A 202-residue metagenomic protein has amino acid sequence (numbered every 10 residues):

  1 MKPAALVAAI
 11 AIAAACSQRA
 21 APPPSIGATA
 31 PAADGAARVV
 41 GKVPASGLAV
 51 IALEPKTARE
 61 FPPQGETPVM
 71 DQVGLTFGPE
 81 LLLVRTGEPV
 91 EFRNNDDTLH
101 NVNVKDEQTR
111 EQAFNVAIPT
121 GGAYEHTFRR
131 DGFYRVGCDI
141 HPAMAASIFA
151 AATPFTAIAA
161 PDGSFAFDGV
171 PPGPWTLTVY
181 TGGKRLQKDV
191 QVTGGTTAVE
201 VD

Functional and structural regions predicted by a protein language model:
A5-A15: Bacterial N-terminal signal peptides
C16-D202: Extracytoplasmic copper-binding redox domains, predominantly the cupredoxin/blue-copper superfamily
